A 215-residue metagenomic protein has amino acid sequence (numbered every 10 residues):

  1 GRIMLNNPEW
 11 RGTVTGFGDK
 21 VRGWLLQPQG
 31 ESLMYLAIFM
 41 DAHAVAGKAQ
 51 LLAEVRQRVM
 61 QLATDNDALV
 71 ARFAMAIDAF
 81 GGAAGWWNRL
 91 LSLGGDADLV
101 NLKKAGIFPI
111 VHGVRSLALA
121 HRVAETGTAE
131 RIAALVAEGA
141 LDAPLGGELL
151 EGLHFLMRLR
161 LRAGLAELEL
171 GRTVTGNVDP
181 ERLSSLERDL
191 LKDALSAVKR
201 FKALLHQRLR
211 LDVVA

Functional and structural regions predicted by a protein language model:
G1-A215: A nucleotide- and high-energy phosphate-metabolite-utilizing enzyme signature
